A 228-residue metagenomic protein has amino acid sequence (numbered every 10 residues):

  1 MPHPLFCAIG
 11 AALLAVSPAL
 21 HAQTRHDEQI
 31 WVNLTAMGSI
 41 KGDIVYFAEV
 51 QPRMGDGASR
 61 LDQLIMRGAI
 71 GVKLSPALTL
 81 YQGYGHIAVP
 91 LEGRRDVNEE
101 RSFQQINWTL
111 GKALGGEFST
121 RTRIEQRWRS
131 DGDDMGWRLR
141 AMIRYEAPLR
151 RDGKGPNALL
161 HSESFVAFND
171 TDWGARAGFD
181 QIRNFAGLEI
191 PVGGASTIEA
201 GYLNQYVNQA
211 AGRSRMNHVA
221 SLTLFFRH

Functional and structural regions predicted by a protein language model:
V16-A19: N-terminal signal peptide c-region/cleavage motif recognized by signal peptidases
A22-R67: Short glycine/proline- and aromatic-enriched beta-strand/turn motifs that initiate or cap beta-hairpins
E28-I30, D62-L64, N98-S102, D133-L139 (+2 more regions): Residues that define the transmembrane beta-barrel architecture of outer-membrane proteins
L34, G68, Q104-I106, A141-I143 (+2 more regions): Membrane-embedded beta-strands of outer-membrane beta-barrel proteins, especially the hydrophobic/small aromatic
G42-A48, A77-Q82, A113-F118, R151-P156 (+1 more regions): Repeated loop/turn-to-beta-strand initiation elements of outer-membrane beta-barrel proteins
A48-P52, Q82-H86, T120-Q126, L160-V166 (+1 more regions): Transmembrane beta-barrel strands of outer-membrane/channel proteins
A69-G132, G136-R150: Gram-negative (and chloroplast) outer-membrane scaffold detector with strong preference for beta-barrel transmembrane
I106, I190, M216-H228: Outer-membrane beta-barrel "beta-signal"
